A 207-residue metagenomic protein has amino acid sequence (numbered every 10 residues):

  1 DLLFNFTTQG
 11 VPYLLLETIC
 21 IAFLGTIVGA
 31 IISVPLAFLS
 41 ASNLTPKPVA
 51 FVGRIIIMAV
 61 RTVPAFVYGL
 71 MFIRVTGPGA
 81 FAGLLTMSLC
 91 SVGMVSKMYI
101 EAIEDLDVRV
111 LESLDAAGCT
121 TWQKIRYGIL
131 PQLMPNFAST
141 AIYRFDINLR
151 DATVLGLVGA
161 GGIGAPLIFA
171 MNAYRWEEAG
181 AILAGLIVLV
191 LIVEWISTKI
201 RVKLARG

Functional and structural regions predicted by a protein language model:
D1-G25: Periplasmic/extracellular loop-to-transmembrane helix junction in inner-membrane transport proteins
P12-C20, G53-V60, D146, I168: Alpha-helical membrane-interface segments at transmembrane helix boundaries
L24-I57: Transmembrane-helix boundary motif in ABC transporter permease subunits
T45-K47, T62-Y68, L149: Transmembrane alpha-helices and adjacent helix-loop boundaries
I57-S91: Generic hydrophobic transmembrane alpha-helix motif, especially the helices
R74, D151-L186, A205-G207: Glycine-rich helix-loop "coupling/hinge" segments at transmembrane-helix boundaries in multipass transporters
P78-I129, P135-R144, W195-T198: Membrane-cytosol interface at the C-terminal ends of specific transmembrane alpha-helices in multi-pass membrane
S139, G180-G207: C-terminal transmembrane helix and the adjacent membrane-cytosol boundary/short C-terminal tail of inner/organellar
